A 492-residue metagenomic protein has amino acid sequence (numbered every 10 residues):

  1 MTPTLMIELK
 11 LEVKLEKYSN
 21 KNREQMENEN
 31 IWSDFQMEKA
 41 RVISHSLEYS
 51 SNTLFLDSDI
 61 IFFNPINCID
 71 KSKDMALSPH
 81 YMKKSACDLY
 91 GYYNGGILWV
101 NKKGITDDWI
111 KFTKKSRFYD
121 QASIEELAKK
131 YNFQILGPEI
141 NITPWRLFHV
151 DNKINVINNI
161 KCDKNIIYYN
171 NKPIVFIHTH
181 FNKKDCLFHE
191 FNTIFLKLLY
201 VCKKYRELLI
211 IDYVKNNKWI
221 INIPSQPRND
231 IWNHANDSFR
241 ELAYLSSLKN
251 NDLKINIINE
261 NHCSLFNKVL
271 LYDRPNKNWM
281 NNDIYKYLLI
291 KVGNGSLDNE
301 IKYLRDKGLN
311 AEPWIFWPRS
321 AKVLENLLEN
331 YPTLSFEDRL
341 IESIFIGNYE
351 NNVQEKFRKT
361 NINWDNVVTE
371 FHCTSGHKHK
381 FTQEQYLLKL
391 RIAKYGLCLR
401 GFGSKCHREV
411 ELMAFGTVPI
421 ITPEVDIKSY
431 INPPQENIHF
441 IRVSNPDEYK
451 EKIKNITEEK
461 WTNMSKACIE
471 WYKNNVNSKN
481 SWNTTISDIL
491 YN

Functional and structural regions predicted by a protein language model:
M1-N28, D34, E38, E48-S50 (+6 more regions): N-terminal anchoring/stem segment of glycosyltransferases
L15-Y18, F440-P446: Short acidic-hydrophobic, aromatic-tinged amphipathic segments that line or gate anion-handling sites
Q36-C87, Y92, T417: GT-A fold catalytic core of metal-dependent nucleotide-sugar glycosyltransferases, centered on the diacidic
I66-E126: Conserved catalytic core of nucleotide-sugar-dependent glycosyltransferases
N101-L196, R206, I211: Catalytic core and acceptor-binding pocket of nucleotide-sugar-dependent glycosyltransferases
I135-P138, I210-I438, R442, N474-I489: Nucleotide-sugar donor-binding catalytic core of glycosyltransferases
L387, P446-Y449, C468, N477: Catalytic phosphate/metal-binding cores of nucleic-acid and nucleotide-processing enzymes, i.e., regions that mediate
K454, E458-N492: A charged, aromatic-enriched C-terminal amphipathic alpha-helix characteristic of glycosyltransferases across folds
